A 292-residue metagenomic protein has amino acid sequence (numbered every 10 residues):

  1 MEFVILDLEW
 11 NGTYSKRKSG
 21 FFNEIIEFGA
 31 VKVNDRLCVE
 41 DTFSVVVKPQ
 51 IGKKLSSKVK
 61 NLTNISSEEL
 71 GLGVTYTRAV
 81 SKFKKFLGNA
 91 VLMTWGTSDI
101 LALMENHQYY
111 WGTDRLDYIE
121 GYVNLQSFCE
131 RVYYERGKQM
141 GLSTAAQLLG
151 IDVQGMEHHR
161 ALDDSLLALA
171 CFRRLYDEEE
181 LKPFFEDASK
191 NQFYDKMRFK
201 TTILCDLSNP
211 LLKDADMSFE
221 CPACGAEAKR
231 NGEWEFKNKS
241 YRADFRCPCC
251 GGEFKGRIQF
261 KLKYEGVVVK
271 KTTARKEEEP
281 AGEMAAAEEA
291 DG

Functional and structural regions predicted by a protein language model:
M1-E27, V31-R36: Entry/capping segment at the start of metal-dependent catalytic domains with acidic active-site entry clusters
F3-V4, F43, F219, F245: A broad, low-specificity signal marking well-ordered, structured residues that form hydrophobic/aromatic
W10-G12, P49, C129, G232-W234: Short, well-ordered turn and helix-capping elements at secondary-structure junctions
S19, E69-L72, E135: Alpha-helix initiation/capping motif
F21-I26, K32-T63, K84-L204: Metal-dependent phosphoesterase core characteristic of DEDDh/y 3'-5' exonuclease domains
N61-A79: Metal-dependent phosphoesterase signature
R174-G292: Acidic two-metal-ion nuclease catalytic site recognized across multiple nuclease folds, prominently DnaQ/RNase D-T
